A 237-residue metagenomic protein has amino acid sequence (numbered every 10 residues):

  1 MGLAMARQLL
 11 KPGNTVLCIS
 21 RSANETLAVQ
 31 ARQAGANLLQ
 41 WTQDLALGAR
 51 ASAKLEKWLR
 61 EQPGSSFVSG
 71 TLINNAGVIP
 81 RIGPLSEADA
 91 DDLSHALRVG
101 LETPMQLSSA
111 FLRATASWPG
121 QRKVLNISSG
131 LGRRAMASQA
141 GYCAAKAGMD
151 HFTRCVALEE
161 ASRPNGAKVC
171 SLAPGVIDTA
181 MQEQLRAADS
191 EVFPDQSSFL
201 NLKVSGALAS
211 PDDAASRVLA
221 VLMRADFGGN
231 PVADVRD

Functional and structural regions predicted by a protein language model:
M1-L17: Canonical Rossmann dinucleotide-binding motif of NAD(H)/NADP(H)-dependent dehydrogenases/reductases, specifically
Q33-A49: Rossmann-fold cofactor-recognition segment
E56, V68, V78-S94, R113 (+1 more regions): Conserved mid-core segment of classical short-chain dehydrogenase/reductases
S86-M105, M149: Catalytic Tyr-X3-Lys loop
A88, A135-C143, C155: Active-site loop-to-helix junction immediately N-terminal to the catalytic Tyr of the SDR YXXXK motif in Rossmann-fold
S108, A145: Active-site helix of classical SDR
S129: Residue(s) in the substrate-gating loop at a strand-loop-helix junction that position the organic substrate next
A167, S171-L172, T179, A187-D237: C-terminal helical subdomain
